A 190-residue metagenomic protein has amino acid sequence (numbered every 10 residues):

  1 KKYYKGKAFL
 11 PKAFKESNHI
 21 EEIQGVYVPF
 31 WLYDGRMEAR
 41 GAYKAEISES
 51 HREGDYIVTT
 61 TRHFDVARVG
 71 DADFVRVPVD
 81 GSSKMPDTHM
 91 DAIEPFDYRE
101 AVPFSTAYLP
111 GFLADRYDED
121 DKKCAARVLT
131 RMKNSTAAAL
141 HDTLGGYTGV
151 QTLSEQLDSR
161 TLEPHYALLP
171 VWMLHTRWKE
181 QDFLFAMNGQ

Functional and structural regions predicted by a protein language model:
K2-D182: Charged, low-complexity helical/coil segments in non-catalytic cytosolic or luminal regions
M187-N188: Hydrophobic alpha-helical segments, especially N-terminal targeting/anchoring helices
